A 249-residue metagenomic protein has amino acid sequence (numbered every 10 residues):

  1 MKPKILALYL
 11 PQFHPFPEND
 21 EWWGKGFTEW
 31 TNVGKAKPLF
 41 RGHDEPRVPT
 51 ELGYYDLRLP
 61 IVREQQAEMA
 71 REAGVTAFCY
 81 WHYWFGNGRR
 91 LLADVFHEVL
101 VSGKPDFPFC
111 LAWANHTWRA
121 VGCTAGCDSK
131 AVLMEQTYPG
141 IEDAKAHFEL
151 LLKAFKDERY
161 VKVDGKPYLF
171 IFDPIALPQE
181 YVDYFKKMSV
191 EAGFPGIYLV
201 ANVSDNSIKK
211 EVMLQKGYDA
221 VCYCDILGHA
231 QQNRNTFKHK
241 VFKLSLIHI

Functional and structural regions predicted by a protein language model:
K2-Q65: N-terminal regions that are enriched for targeting/export leaders and immediately downstream pro/stem segments
A7, A70, G165: Conserved, mostly hydrophobic/aromatic
F13-P15, Y54-I61, H82-D94, A176-Q179 (+2 more regions): Acidic-and-aromatic substrate-binding clefts and catalytic sites of carbohydrate-active enzymes
P15-V33, R90-K104, A120-L133: Aromatic- and acidic-residue-enriched segments that line the glycan-binding/catalytic groove of carbohydrate-active
P46-L59, T76-N87, S129-E142, P167-L177: The substrate-binding groove and active-site-proximal loops of carbohydrate-active enzymes, especially glycoside
V62-W81, F85-L111: Aromatic-lined substrate-binding rim segments of carbohydrate-active enzymes
P108-C110, N115-H239: Active-site region of glycoside hydrolase catalytic domains
I247-I249: Conserved small/polar residues in nucleotide/adenosyl-binding loops
